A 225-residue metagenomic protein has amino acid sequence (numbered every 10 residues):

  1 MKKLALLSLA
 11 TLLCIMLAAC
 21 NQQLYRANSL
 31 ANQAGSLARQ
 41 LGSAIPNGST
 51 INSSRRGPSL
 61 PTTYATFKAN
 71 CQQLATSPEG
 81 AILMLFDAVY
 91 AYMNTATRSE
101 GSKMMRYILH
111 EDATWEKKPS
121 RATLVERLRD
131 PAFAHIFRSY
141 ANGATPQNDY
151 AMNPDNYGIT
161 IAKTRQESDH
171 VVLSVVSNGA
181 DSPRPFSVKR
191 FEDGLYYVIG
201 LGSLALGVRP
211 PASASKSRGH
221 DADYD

Functional and structural regions predicted by a protein language model:
M1-S8: Bacterial N-terminal signal peptides that target proteins for export
T11-L12: Repetitive helical segments and hydrophobic/amphipathic motifs
M16-A19: C-terminal motif of bacterial Sec signal peptides marking the signal peptidase cleavage site
N21-Q23: Bacterial signal peptide processing site
N28-S54: Post-signal peptide N-terminal segment of mature Sec-exported envelope proteins
T50-Y140: Core segments of small alpha/beta cavity-forming domains
P119-G179: Surface-exposed, charged secondary-structure patches
V176, D181-Y224: Short beta-strand edge/turn micro-motifs at domain boundaries
